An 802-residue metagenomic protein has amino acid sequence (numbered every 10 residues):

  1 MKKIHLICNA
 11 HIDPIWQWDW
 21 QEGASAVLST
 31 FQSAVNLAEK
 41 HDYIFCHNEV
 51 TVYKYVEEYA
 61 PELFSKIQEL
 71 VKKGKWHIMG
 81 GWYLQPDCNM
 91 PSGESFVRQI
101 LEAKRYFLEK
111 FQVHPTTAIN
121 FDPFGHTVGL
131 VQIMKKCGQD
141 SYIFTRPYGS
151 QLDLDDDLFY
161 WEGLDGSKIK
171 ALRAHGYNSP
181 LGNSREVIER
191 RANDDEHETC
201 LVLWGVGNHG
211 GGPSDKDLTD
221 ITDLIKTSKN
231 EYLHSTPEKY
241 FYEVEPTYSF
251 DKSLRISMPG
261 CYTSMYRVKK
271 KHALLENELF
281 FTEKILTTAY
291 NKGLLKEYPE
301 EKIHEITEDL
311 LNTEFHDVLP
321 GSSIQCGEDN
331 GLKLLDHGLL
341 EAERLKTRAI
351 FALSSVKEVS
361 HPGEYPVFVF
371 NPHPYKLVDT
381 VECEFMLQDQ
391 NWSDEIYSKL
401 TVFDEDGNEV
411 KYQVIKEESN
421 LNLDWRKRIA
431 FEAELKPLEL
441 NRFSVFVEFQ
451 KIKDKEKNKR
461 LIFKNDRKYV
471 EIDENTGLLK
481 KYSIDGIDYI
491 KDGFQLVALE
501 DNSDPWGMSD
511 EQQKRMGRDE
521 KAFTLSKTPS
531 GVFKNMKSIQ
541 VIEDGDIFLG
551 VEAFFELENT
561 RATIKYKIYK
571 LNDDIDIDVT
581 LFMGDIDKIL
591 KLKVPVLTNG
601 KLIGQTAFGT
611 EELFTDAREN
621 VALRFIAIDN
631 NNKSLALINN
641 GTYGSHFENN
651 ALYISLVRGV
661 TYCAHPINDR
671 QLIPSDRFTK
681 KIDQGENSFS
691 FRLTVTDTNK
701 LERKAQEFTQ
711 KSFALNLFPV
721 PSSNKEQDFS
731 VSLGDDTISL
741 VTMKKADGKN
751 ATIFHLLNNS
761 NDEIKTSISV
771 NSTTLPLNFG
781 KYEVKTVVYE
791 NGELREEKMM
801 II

Functional and structural regions predicted by a protein language model:
M1-Q99, F107-E109, K136, D140 (+4 more regions): N-terminal catalytic cores of secreted or lumenal carbohydrate-active enzymes
C8, F45-K54, Y59, K135 (+6 more regions): C-terminal domain-boundary segment and adjacent tail
A10-A26, N48-E57, G81-V97, V113-G125 (+4 more regions): The substrate-binding groove and active-site-proximal loops of carbohydrate-active enzymes, especially glycoside
V35, T222-Y232, K239-I802: Terminal accessory/anchoring regions of large secretory-pathway or extracellular enzymes
E62-G81, V131-L154, Y160-K170: Acidic, His- and aromatic-enriched active-site or binding-groove loops in soluble protein domains that engage sugars
C88-E109, H175-N193, T524, T528 (+1 more regions): Alpha-helical scaffold elements lining the catalytic groove of polysaccharide deacetylases
F96-G129, K136, E189-W204: CE4/NodB-like, metal-dependent polysaccharide N-deacetylase domain that modifies extracellular/periplasmic N-acetylated
D157-V202, V206: Alpha-amylase-like alpha-glycosidases and glucanotransferases acting on alpha-linked glucans and related
